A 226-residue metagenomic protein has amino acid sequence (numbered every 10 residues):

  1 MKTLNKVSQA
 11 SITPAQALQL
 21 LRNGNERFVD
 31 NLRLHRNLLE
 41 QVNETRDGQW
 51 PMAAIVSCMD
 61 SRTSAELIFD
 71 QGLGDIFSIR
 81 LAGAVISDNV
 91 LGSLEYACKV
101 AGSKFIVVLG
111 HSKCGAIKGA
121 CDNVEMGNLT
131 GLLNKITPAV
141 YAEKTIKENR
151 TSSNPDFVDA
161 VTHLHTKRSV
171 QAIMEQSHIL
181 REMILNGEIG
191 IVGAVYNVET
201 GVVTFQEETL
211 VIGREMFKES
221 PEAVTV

Functional and structural regions predicted by a protein language model:
M1-G48, G74, G83-A101, G115-V226: Divalent-metal-activated hydrolytic enzyme cores
M52, V56-S93: Active-site cofactor/substrate anionic-group-binding motifs, chiefly glycine- and Lys/Arg-rich phosphate-binding loops
V56-C58, R80, V107-H111, V192-N197: Short beta-strand segments
D60-R62, H111-A116: Gly/Ser/Thr-rich loops at beta-strand to alpha-helix junctions that form or flank small-molecule/cofactor-binding
K104: Short acidic/polar active-site loop segments enriched in Thr and Asp
